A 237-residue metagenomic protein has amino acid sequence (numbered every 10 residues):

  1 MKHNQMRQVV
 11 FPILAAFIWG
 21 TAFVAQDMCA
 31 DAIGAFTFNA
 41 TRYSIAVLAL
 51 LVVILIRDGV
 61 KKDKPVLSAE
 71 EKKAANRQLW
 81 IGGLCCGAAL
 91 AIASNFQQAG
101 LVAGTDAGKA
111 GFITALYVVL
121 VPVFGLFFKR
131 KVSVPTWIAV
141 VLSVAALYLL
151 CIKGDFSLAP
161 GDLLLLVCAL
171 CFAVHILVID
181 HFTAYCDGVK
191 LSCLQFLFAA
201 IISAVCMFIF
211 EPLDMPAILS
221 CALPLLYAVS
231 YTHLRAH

Functional and structural regions predicted by a protein language model:
M1-T41, L50, G87-A88, I92 (+3 more regions): Glycine-/small-residue-enriched transmembrane alpha-helix faces in small-molecule transporters and effluxers
D27-A32, L101-A103, L149-P160, F208-P224: Membrane-interface helix termini and inter-helical loops of multi-pass transporters
G34-A35, D106, D187-G188: A helix-boundary/kink motif common to multi-pass secondary transporters, especially Major Facilitator Superfamily
T37-L48, Q98-R130, C168: Specific alpha-helical transmembrane segments that line the substrate/conduction pathway and gating interfaces
V47-L50, V121-P122, S157-F210: Transmembrane alpha-helical segments that form core, pore/gating elements of small-molecule transporters/exporters
L50, V132-I152, F172, I202-S203 (+1 more regions): Hydrophobic transmembrane alpha-helices of multi-pass small-molecule transport proteins
I81, G111-T114, F127-L149, L158-L164 (+1 more regions): Loop-to-transmembrane alpha-helix entry segments
T232-H237: Conserved small/polar residues in nucleotide/adenosyl-binding loops
